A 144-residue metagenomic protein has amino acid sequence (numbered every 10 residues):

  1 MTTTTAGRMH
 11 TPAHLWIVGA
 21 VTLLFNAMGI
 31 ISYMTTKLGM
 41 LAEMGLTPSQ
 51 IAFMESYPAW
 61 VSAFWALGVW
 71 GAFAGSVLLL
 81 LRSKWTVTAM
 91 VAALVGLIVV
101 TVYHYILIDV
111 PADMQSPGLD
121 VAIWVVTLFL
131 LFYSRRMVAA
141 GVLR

Functional and structural regions predicted by a protein language model:
M1-R144: Topology signature of small-to-medium multi-pass alpha-helical membrane proteins
